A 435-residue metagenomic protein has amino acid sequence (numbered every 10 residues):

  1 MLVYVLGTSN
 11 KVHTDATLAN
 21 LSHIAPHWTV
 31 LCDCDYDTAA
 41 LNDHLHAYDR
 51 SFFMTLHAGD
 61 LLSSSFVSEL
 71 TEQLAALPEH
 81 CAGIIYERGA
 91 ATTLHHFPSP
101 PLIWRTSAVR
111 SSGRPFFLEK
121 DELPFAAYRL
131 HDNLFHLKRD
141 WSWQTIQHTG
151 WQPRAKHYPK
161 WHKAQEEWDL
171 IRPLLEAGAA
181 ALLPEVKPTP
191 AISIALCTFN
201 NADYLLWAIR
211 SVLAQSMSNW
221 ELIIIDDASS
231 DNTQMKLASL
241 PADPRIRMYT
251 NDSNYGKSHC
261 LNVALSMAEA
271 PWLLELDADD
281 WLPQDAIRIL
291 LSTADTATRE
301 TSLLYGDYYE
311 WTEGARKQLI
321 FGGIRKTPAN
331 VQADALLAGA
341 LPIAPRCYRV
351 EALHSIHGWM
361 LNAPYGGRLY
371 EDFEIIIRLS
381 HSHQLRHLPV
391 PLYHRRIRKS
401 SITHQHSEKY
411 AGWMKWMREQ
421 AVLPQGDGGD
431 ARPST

Functional and structural regions predicted by a protein language model:
M1-A19, K156-S211: N-proximal low-complexity "stem/linker" segments adjacent to membrane-targeting elements
S9-H13, C34-Y36, D226-M235, S253 (+1 more regions): A conserved acidic beta->alpha catalytic loop
A16-W28, R210-N219: Short, acidic, metal-binding catalytic loop of nucleotide-sugar glycosyltransferases
C34-Y48, N251-A268: Glycine-rich, basic loop-to-helix element that forms the pyrophosphate-binding segment of sugar-nucleotide handling
F53, L273: Short aromatic/hydrophobic "clamp" motif used to bind/position activated sugar donors
L61-L94, I287-L319: Conserved donor NDP-sugar-binding/catalytic core segment of glycosyltransferases
Y86-I103, A329-C347: A recurrent flexible, glycine/aromatic-enriched loop bordering the glycosyltransferase active site that acts as
L118-L130, Y365-I375: Acidic donor-binding loop at a coil-to-helix junction in glycosyltransferase catalytic cores that engages
